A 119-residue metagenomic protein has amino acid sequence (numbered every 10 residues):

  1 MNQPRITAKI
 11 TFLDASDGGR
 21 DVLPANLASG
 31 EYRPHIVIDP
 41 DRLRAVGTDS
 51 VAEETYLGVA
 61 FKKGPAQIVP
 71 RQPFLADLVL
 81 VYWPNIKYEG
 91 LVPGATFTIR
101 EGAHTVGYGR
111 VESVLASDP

Functional and structural regions predicted by a protein language model:
M1-P119: C-terminal effector/interaction modules appended to NTPase cores
